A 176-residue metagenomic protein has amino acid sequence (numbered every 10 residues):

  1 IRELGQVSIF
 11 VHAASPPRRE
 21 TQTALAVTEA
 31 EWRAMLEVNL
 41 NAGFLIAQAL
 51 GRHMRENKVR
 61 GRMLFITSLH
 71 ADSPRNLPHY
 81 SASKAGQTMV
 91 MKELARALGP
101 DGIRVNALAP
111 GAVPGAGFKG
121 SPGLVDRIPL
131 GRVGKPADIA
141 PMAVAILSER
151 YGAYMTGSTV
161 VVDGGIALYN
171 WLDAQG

Functional and structural regions predicted by a protein language model:
Q6-I9, Q22, M54-S68, P100-I103 (+1 more regions): Active-site loop of short-chain dehydrogenase/reductase
A13-E20, G164-G165: Conserved NAD(P)H cofactor-binding loop of Rossmann-fold oxidoreductase domains
P16-P17, R55, R62-G86, M91-P100: Catalytic loop of short-chain dehydrogenase/reductase
T21-A24, T28-R33, L124: Substrate-binding pocket helix/loop in short-chain dehydrogenase/reductase
A47-Q48, K92: A short, exposed helix-loop element centered on a Lys and neighboring polar residues
T88-M91, L98-V113, Y151-V162: Conserved Rossmann-fold SDR core element
P136-V162, A167: C-terminal substrate-recognition "lid" of short-chain dehydrogenase/reductases
